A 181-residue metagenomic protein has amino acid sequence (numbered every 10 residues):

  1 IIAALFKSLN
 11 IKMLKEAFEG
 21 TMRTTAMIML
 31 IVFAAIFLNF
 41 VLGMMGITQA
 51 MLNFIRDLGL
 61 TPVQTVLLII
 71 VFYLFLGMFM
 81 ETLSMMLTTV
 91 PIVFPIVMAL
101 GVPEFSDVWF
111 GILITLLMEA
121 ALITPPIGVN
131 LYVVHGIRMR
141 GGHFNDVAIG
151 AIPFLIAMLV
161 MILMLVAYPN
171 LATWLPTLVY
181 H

Functional and structural regions predicted by a protein language model:
I1-H181: Alpha-helical transmembrane segments of multi-pass membrane transport proteins
